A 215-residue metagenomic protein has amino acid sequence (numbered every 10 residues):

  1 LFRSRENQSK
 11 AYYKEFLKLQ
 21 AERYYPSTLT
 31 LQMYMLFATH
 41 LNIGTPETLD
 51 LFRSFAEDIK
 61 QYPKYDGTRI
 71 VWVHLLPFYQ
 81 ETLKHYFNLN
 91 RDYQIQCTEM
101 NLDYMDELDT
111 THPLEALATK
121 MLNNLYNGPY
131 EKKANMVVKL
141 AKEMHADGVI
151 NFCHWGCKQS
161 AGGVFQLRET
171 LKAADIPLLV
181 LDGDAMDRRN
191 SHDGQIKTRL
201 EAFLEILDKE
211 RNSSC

Functional and structural regions predicted by a protein language model:
L1, S214-C215: Polar low-complexity intrinsically disordered regions
F2-E99, Y104-E107: A charged, amphipathic alpha-helical module
N88-Q94, E99, H112-K120, N124 (+1 more regions): Hydrophobic alpha/beta core scaffold segments
